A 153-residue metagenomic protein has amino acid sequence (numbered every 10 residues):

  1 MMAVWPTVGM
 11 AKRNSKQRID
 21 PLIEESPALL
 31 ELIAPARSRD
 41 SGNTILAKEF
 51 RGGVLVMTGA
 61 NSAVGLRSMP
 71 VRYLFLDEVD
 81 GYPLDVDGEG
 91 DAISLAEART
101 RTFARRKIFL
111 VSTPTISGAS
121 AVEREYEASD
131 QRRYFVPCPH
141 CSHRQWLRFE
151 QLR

Functional and structural regions predicted by a protein language model:
M1-R153: Phosphate/NTP-binding elements of NTP-utilizing enzymes
